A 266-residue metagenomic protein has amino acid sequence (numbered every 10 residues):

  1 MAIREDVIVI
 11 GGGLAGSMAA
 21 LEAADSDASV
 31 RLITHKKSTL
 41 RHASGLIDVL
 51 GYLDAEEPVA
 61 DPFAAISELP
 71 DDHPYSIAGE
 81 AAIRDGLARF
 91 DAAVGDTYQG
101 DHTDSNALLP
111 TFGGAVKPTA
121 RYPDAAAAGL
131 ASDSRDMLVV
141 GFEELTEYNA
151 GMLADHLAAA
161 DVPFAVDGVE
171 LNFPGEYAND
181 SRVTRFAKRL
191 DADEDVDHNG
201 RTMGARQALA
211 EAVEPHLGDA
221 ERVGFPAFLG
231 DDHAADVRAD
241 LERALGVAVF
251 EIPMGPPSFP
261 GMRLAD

Functional and structural regions predicted by a protein language model:
M1-V7, D25-A28, K37-T39, D54 (+1 more regions): Extreme N-terminal leader/targeting segments of oxidoreductases
I3, T34-D71, G175-F186: Conserved N-terminal glycine-rich FAD pyrophosphate-binding loop of Rossmann-like flavoproteins
E5-L32: N-terminal Rossmann-like FAD-binding beta1-loop-alpha1 element of flavoenzymes
G12, H35, F142: Cofactor-binding loop segments of dinucleotide-utilizing enzymes, especially the Rossmann-like FAD- and NAD(P)+-binding
G16-M18, S38-A43, T146-A150: Short N-terminal binding/cap micro-motifs at the start of the first secondary-structure element
A28, A88-D96, R243-V247: Generic secondary-structure signature for well-ordered alpha-helical cores
I47-E143, A150-D155: Dinucleotide-binding Rossmann-like beta1-alpha1 core, especially the glycine-rich loop that anchors the ADP
R121-A265: Predominantly flavin-linked oxidoreductase catalytic cores and closely associated redox partners
